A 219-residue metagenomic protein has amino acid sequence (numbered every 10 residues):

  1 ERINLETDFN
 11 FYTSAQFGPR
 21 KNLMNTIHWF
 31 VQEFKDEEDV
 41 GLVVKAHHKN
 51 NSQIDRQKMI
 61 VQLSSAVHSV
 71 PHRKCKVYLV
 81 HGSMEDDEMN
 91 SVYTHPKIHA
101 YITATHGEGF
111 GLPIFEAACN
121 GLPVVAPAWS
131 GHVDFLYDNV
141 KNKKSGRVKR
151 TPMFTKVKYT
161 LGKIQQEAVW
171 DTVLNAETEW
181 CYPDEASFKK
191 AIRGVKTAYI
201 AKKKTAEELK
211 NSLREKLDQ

Functional and structural regions predicted by a protein language model:
R2-K21, I27-F30, L42-V44: Conserved donor-binding/catalytic core segment of Leloir-type glycosyltransferases
N25, F110-E116, V124, D134-F135: A short, glycine- and acidic-residue-rich donor-binding loop in the catalytic cores of nucleotide-sugar-dependent
Q53-T94, H99-A100: Nucleotide-activated donor-binding/catalytic signature segment of Leloir-type glycosyltransferases, i.e., the conserved
N90, F115-C119, S130-D134: Short alpha-helical segment that forms part of, or immediately flanks, the ligand-binding pocket in carbohydrate-active
K97-H99, G121, A128: A short alpha->beta transition loop at the rim of the catalytic pocket in nucleotide-sugar-dependent
H106: Aromatic "clamp/platform" in nucleotide-sugar-dependent glycosyltransferases that forms part of the donor/acceptor
P123-A126, L136-Y137, K143-R150, T155: Short hydrophobic beta-strand element within catalytic cores of glycosyltransferases and related nucleotide-activated
E179-S187, T197-Q219: A charged, aromatic-enriched C-terminal amphipathic alpha-helix characteristic of glycosyltransferases across folds
